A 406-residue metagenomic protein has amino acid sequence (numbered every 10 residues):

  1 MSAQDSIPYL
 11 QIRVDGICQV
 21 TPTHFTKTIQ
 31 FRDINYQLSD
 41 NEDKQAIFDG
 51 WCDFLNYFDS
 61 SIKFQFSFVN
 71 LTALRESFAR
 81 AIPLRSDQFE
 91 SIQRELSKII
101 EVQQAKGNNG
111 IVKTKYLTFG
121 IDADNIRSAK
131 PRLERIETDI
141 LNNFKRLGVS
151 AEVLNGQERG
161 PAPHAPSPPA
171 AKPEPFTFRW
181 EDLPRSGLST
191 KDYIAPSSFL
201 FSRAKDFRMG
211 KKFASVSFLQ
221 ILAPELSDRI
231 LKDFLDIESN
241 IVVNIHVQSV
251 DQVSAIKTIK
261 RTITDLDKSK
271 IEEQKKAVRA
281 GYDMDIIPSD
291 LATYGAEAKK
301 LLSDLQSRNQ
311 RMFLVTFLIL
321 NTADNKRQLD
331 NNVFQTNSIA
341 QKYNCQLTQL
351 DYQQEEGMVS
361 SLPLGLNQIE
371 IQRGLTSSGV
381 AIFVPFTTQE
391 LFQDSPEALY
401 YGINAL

Functional and structural regions predicted by a protein language model:
M1-T388: Extended, folded cores of ATP/NTP-driven motor/assembly subunits in large transport and secretion machines
T23, F383-L406: Active-site-adjacent "gating/activation" loops or surface patches in catalytic cores
